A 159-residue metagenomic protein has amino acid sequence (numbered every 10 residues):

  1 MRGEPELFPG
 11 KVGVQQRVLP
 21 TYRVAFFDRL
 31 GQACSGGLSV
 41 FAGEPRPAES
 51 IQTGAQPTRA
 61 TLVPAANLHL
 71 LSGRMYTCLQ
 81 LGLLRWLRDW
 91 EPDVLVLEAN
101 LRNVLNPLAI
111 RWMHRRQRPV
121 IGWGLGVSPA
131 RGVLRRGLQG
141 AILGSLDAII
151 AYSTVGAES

Functional and structural regions predicted by a protein language model:
M1-N67, R88-W90: N-terminal subdomain of nucleotide-sugar transferases
G13, G82-V104, R118-I121: Short N-terminal targeting/anchoring amphipathic segment
Y22, F41-G43, E98, I149-S153: Replace "coordinates the UDP/GDP/TDP-sugar" with "coordinates nucleotide-activated sugar donors
G31, I110-H114: Surface-exposed amphipathic alpha-helices with a cationic face
R46, R102, V155-A157: Alpha-helix capping/helix-boundary segments
R59-L84, E98-A99: A short, charged, and often flexible helix/loop element on the N-terminal side of the glycosyltransferase catalytic
R88, A141-I142: Structural alpha-helical scaffold elements that stabilize or flank donor/cofactor-binding regions in carbohydrate
N100-V104, R116-G137, S145-A148, Y152: A short, histidine- and acid-enriched strand-loop-helix "catalytic/donor-clamping" loop that lines the nucleotide-sugar
